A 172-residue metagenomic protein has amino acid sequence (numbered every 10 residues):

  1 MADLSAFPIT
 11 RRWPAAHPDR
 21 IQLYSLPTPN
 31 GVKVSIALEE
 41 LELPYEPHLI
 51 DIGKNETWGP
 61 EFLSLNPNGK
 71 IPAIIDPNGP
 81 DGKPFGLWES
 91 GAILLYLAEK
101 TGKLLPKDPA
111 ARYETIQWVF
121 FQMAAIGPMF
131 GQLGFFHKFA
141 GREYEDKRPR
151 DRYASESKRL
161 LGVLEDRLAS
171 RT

Functional and structural regions predicted by a protein language model:
M1-R150, S155: GST-like domain detector, emphasizing the conserved glutathione-binding G-site in the N-terminal thioredoxin-like
K103, D166-T172: Surface-exposed helix-capping loop/turn segments at secondary-structure junctions
P149-L168: Amphipathic alpha-helical packing segments from all-alpha helical-bundle domains
